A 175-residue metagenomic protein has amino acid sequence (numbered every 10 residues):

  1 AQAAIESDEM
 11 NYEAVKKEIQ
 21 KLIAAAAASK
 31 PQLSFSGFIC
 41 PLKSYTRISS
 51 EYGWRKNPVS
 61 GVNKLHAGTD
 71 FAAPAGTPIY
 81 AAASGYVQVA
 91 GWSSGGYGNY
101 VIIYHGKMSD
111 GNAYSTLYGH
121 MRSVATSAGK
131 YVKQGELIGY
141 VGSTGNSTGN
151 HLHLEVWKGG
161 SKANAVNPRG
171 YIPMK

Functional and structural regions predicted by a protein language model:
A1-F35: Alpha-helical oligomerization segments with coiled-coil/rod-like character
K30-L33, R47-A83, H105: Short glycine/threonine/proline-enriched tight-turn/helix- or strand-capping micro-motif at secondary-structure
G37-S50, T77-V89, V132-G135: Generic structural motif
Y45, G53-P58, V87, S93 (+2 more regions): Active-site/binding-pocket entry motifs
I48, Y97-H105, D110-N112, A128-K175: Conserved, short, structured surface segments that act as functional micro-motifs
E51, A90-W92, M121-V124, V141-T144 (+1 more regions): Residue-level recognition of beta-strand microenvironments
K64-A67, P74, A81-A125, N150-K158: Zn2+-dependent peptidoglycan hydrolase active-site motif and core
